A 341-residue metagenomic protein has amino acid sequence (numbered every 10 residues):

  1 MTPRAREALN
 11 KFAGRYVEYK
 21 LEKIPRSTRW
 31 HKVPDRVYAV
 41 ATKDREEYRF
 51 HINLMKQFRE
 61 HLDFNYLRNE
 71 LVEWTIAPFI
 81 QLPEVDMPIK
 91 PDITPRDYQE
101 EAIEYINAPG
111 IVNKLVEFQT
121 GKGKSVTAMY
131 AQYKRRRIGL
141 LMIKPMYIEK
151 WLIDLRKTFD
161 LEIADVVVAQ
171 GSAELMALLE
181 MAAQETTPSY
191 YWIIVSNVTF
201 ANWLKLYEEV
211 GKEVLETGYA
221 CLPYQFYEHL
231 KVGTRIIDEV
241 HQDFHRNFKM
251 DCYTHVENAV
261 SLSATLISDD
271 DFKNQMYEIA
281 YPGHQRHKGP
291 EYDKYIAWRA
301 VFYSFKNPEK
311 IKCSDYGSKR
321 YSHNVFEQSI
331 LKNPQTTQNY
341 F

Functional and structural regions predicted by a protein language model:
M1-E70: N-terminal accessory nucleic-acid engagement/regulatory domains that precede and modulate ATP-driven motor cores
T42, H61, V72-E117: Conserved pre-motif I regulatory segment
F58, E239-V301: Post-DEXD/H (motif II) to motif III coupling segment of the RecA-like Helicase ATP-binding lobe
P109-L115, R136-R137, Y190-Y191: Pre-Walker A (Motif I) flank of P-loop NTPase domains
T120, S125-F159, N197-T199: Conserved Walker A/P-loop ATP-binding site and its immediately adjacent core in helicase/helicase-like ATPase domains
L161-E216: Inter-Walker segment of RecA-like/P-loop motor cores
N197-I267: SF2 helicase catalytic motif II
R286-F341: Conserved interdomain linker/interface between the two RecA-like ATPase lobes of SF2 helicase motors
